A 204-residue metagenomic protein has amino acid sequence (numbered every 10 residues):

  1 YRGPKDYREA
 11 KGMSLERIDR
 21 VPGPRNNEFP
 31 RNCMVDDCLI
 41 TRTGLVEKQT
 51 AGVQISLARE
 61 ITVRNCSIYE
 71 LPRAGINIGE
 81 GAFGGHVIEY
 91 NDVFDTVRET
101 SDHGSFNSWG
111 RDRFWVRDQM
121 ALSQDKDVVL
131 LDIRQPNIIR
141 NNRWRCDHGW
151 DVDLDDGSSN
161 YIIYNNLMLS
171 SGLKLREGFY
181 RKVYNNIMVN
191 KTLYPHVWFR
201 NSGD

Functional and structural regions predicted by a protein language model:
Y1-D204: Glycine- and acidic/polar-rich repeat regions and solenoidal domains
